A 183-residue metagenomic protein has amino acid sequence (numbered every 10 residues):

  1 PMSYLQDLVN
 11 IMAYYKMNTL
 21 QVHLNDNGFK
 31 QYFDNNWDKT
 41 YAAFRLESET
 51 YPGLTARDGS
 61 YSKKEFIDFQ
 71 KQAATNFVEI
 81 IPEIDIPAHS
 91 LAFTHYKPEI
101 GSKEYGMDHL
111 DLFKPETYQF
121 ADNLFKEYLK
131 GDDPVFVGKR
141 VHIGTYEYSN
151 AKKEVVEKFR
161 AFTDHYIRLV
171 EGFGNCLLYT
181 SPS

Functional and structural regions predicted by a protein language model:
P1-H109, E116, D122-R140: Feature activates predominantly on carbohydrate-active enzymes
K63, E104, Y146, E154-V155: Long alpha-helical, hydrophobic tracts
N76, F173-G174: Helix C-cap/helix->beta junction micro-motif
I84, H142-S149: Short acidic/histidine-rich active-site segments
G106-D111, Y148-K152: Glycine- and acidic
E147-Y166: Active-site cleft segment of glycoside hydrolase catalytic domains centered on the general acid/base Glu
Y179-S183: Conserved small/polar residues in nucleotide/adenosyl-binding loops
